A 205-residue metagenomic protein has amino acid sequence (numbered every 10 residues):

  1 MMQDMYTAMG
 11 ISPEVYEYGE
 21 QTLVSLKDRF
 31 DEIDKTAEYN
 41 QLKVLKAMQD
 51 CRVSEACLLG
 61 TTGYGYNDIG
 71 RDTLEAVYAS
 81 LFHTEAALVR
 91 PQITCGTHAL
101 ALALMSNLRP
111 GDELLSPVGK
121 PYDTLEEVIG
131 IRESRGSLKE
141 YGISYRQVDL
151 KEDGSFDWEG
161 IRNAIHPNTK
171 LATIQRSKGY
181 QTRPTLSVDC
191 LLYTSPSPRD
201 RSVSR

Functional and structural regions predicted by a protein language model:
M1-I69: N-terminal "arm"/small-domain region of PLP-dependent enzymes with the aminotransferase-like
N40, V44, G70-Y78, A99 (+3 more regions): General structural feature for long, well-ordered alpha-helical segments within catalytic domains of soluble enzymes
A47-C95, M105, I131: Conserved N-terminal alpha-helix of the aminotransferase class I/II PLP-enzyme fold
A87-E113, P117, Y122-E127, I131-R132: Conserved beta-loop-alpha segment that forms the PLP phosphate-binding cup at the N-terminus of a helix
P117, Q175, S204: Conserved residues at the C-terminal ends of beta-strands
D123-L191: PLP-dependent aminotransferase-class I/II
Y193-D200: Conserved small/polar residues in nucleotide/adenosyl-binding loops
